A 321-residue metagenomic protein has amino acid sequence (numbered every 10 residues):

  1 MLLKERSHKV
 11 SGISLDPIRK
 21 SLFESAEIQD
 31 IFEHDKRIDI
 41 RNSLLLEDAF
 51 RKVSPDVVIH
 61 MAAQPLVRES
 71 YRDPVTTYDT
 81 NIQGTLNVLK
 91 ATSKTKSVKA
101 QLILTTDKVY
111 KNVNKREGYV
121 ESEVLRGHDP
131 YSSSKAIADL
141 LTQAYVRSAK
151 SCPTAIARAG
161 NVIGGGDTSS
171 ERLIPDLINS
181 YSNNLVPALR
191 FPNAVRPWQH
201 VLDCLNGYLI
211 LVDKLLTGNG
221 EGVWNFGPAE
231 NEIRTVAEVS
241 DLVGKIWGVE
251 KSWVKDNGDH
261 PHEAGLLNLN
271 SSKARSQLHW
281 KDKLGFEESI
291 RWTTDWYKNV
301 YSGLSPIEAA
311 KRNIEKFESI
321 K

Functional and structural regions predicted by a protein language model:
M1-G160, R312, F317: N-terminal Rossmann-like NAD(P)+-binding domain of SDR-like oxidoreductases, especially those catalyzing
L2-G12, Y181-K321: C-terminal substrate-binding subdomain of Rossmann-fold SDR/epimerase-dehydratase oxidoreductases
I38, N42, G166-S170, E232 (+2 more regions): Residue-level signature of the cytosolic catalytic core of signaling kinases
S43-L44, D56, R68, V75 (+7 more regions): Residues in well-ordered alpha-helical elements
E47, R51, Q143, I178-N179 (+2 more regions): Solvent-exposed, non-membrane alpha-helical residues enriched in polar/charged side chains
Q64, R68-Y71, I174, N268 (+1 more regions): Glycine-rich phosphate-binding loop at the start of an alpha helix
P74, T106, A159, G165 (+3 more regions): Short acidic donor-binding/metal-coordinating loop in glycosyltransferase active sites
V113-G118, S122, H128-Y131, A136-L216 (+1 more regions): NAD(P)-dependent short-chain dehydrogenase/reductase
